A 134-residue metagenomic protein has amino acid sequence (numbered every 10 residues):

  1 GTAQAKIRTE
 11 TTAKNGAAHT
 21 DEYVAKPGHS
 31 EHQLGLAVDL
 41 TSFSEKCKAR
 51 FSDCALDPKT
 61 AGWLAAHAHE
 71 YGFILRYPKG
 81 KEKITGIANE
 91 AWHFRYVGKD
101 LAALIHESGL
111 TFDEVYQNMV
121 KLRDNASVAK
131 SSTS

Functional and structural regions predicted by a protein language model:
G1-K130: Cell-envelope/glycan interface and biosynthesis
S132-S134: Short, solvent-exposed mixed-charge patches
